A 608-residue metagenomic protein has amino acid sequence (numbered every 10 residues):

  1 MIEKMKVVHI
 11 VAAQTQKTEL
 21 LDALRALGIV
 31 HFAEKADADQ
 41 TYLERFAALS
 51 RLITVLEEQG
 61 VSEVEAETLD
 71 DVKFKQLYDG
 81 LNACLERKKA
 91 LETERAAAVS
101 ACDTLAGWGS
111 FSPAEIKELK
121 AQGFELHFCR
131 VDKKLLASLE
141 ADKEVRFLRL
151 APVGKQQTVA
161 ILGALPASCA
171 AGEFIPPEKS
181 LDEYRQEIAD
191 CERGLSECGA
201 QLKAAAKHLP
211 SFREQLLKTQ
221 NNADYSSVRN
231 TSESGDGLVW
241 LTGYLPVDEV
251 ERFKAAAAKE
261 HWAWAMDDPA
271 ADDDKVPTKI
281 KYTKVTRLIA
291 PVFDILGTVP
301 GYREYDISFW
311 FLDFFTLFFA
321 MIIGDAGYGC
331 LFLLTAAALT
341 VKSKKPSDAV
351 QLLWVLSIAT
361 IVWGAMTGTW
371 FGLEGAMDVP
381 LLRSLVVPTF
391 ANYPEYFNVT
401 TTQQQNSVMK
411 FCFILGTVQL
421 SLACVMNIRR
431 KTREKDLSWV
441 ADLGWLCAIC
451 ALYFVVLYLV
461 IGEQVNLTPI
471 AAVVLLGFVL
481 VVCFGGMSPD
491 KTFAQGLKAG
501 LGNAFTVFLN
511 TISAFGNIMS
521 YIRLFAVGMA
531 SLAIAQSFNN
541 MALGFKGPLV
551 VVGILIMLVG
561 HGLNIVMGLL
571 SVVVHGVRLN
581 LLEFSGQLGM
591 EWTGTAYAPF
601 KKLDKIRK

Functional and structural regions predicted by a protein language model:
M1-K6, T18-F32, E251-K608: Conserved, carboxylate-rich catalytic/transport cores that coordinate ions
M1-W310, L339, P346-V350: Long, charged N-terminal accessory/stalk domains
